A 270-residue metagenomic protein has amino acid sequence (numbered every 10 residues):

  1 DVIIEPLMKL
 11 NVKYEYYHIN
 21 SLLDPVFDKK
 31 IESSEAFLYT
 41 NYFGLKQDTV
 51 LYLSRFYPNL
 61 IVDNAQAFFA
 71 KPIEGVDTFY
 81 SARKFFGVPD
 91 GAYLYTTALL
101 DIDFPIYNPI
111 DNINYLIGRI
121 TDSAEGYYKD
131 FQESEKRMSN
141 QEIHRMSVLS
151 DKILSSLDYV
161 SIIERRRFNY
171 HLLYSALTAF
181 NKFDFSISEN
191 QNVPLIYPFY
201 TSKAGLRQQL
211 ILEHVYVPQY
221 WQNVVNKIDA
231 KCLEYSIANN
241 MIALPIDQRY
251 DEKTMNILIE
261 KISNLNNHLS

Functional and structural regions predicted by a protein language model:
D1-F68: PLP-dependent aminotransferase-like
P6-K9, L51-S54, E74-D77, Y93-L94 (+1 more regions): Short, glycine/charged-enriched secondary-structure capping and boundary segments
L10-E15, S33-F37, F56-L60, G75-S81 (+2 more regions): Active-site regions of enzymes building and remodeling cell-envelope glycoconjugates
H18-I19, L38, D101-S270: PLP-dependent aminotransferase class I/II
H18-L23, A65-A67, A82-F86, W221-N226: Short, acidic/turn-prone active-site loops that include or flank metal/cofactor- and phosphate-binding residues
L23-D28, D48, F69-G75, G87-L94 (+1 more regions): Short, charged, surface-exposed secondary-structure boundary motifs
G75-G118: Active-site PLP attachment segment
